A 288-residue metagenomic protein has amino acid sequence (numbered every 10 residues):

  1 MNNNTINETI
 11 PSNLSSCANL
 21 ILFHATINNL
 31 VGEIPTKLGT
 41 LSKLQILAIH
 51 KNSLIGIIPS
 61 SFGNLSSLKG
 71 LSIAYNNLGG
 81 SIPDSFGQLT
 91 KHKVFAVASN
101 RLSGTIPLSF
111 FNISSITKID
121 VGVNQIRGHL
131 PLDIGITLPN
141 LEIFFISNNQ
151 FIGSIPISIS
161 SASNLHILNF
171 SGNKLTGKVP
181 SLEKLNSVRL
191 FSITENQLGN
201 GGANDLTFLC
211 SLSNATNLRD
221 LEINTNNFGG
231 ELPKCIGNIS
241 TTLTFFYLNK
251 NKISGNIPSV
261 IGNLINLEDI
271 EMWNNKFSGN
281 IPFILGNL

Functional and structural regions predicted by a protein language model:
M1-L288: Plant-biased, solvent-exposed loop and capping regions within N-terminal extracellular ligand-binding ectodomains
